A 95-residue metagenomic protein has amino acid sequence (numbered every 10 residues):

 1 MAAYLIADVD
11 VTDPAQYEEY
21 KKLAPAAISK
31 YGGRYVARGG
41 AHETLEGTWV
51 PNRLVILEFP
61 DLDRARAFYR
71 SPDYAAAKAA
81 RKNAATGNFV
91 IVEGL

Functional and structural regions predicted by a protein language model:
M1-R70, E93-L95: Short S/T/G/P-rich N-terminal loop/turn motif that feeds into the first structured element of a domain
L62-V90: C-terminal structural segments of small proteins and small subunits
